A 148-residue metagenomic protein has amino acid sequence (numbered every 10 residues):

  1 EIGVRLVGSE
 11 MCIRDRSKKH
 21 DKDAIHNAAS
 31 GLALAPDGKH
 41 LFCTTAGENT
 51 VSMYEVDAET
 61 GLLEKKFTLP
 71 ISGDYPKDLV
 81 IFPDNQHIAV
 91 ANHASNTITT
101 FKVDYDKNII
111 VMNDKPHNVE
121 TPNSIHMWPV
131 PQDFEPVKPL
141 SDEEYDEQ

Functional and structural regions predicted by a protein language model:
E1-I13: Single conserved hydrophobic/aromatic residue that forms the stacking wall/gate of nucleotide- or nucleobase-binding
S9, Y54-G61, F101-I109: Short loop/turn segments immediately following beta-strands, especially the blade-tip and inter-blade linker loops
R14-K22, E64-P70, M112-P116: A short beta-strand motif characteristic of beta-propeller blades
K18-G38, S72-H87, N118-V137: Beta-rich, blade/repeat-based domains predominating in secreted/periplasmic proteins but also intracellular
A46-G47, H93-A94, V103, V130: Short loop/turn segments immediately following the C-termini of beta-strands
N49-V51, N96-I98: Structural signal for beta-propeller blades
V51-D84: Intrinsically disordered, low-complexity segments enriched in Gly and acidic/Ser/Thr residues that form flexible
